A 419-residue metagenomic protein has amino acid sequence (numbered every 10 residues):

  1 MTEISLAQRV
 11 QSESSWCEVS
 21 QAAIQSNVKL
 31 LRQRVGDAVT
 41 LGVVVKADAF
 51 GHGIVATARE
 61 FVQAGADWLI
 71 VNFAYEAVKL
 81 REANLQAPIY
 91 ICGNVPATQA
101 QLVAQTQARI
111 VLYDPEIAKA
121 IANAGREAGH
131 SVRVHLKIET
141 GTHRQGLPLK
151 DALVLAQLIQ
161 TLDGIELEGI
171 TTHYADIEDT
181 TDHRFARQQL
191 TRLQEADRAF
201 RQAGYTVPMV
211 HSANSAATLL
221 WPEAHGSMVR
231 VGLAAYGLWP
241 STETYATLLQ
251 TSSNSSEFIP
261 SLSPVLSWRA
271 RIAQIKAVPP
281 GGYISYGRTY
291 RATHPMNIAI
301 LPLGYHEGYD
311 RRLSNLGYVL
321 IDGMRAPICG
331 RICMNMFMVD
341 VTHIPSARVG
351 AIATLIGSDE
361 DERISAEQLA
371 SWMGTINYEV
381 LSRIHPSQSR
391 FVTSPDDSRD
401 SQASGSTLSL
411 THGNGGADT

Functional and structural regions predicted by a protein language model:
T2-E3, R9-Q11, S15-E18, A23-S26 (+1 more regions): Active-site-proximal beta-alpha core segment in soluble small-molecule metabolic enzymes
T2-Q25, Q33, T40, Y75-E76 (+5 more regions): Active-site anion/phosphate-binding pocket segments in diverse small-molecule metabolic enzymes
K29, Q157, Y378: Active-site phosphate/pyrophosphate- and oxyanion-stabilizing loops and adjacent acidic/basic residues in soluble
